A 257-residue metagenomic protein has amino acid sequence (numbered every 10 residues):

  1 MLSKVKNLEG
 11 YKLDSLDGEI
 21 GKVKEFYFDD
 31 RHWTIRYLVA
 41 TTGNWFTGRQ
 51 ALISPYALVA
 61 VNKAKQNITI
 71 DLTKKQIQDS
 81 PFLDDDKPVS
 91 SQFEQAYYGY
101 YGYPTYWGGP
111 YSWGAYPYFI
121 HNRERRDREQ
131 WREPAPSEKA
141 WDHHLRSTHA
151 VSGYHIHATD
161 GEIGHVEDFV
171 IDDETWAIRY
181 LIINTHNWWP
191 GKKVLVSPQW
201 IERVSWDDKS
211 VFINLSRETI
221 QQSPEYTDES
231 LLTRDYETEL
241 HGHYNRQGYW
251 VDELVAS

Functional and structural regions predicted by a protein language model:
M1-S257: Peripheral interaction segments used for macromolecular assembly
